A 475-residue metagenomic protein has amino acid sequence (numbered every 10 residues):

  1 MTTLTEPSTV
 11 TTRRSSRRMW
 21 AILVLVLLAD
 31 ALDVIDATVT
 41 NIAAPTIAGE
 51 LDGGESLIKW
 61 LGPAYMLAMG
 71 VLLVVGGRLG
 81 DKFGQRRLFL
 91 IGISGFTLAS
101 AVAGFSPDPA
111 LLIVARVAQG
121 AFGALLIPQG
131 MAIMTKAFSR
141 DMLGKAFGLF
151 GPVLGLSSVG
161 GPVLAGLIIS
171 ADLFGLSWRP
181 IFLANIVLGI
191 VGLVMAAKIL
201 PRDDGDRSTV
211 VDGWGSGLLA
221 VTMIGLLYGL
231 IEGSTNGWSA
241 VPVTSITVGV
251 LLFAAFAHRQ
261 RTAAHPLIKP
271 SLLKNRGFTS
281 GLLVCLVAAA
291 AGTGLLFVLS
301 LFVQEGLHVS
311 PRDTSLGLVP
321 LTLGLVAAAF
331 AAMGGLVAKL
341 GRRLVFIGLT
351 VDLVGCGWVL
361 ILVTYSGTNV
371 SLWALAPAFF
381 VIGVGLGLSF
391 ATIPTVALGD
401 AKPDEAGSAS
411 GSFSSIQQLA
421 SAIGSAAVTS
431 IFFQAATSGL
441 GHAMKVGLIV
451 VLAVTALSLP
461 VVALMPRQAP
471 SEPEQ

Functional and structural regions predicted by a protein language model:
M1-I35, G49, A263: Cytosolic juxtamembrane N-terminal segment immediately preceding the first transmembrane helix of multi-pass
M19-L28, D33-I35, T40-I42, S245 (+2 more regions): 12-transmembrane solute porter fold
N41-V71, L111, P311-G317: Extracellular/periplasmic helix-loop-helix junction of adjacent transmembrane segments in MFS-like secondary
T46, G77-R78, K82, L167 (+1 more regions): Membrane-interface helix termini in secondary transporters
E50-D52, G84, F105-L111, H308 (+2 more regions): Helix-breaking motifs and short loop linkers at transmembrane-helix boundaries and internal kinks in secondary membrane
P63-G77, G123-M131, V319-A332: Central cavity-lining transmembrane alpha-helices of secondary-active solute carriers, predominantly the Major
R87-W214: Helix-loop-helix hairpins in multi-pass membrane proteins, especially solute transporters
A171-L283, A291, V309-S310, S315-V319 (+1 more regions): Hydrophobic transmembrane-helix bundles of small-molecule transporters
